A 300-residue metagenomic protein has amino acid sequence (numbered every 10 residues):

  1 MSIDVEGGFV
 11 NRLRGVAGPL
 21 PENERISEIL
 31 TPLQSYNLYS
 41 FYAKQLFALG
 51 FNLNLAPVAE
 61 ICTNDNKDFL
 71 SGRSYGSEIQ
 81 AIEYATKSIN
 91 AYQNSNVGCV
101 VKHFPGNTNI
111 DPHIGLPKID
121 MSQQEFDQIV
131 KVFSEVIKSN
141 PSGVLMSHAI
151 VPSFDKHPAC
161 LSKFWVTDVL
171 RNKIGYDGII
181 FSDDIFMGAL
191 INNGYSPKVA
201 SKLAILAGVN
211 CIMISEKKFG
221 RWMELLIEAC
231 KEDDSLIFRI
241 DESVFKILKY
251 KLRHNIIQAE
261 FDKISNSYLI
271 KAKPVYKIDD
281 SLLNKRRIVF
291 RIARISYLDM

Functional and structural regions predicted by a protein language model:
M1-G18, L38-C62, A81-G106: Glycine-rich, aromatic-flanked loop segments that form ligand/cofactor-binding clefts across common enzyme folds
N11-E22, F69, I119-M121: Aromatic- and acidic-residue-enriched segments that line the glycan-binding/catalytic groove of carbohydrate-active
A17-T31, S74: A charged helix-plus-loop insertion that forms the helical arch/lid used to bind and gate nucleic-acid substrates
S27-K44, E78-E83, Q124-D127: Glycine-rich anion/phosphate-binding loops
L53-G76, C99-I119: Short glycine/serine-rich loop/turn segments
Q80-A229, S235-R239: Second-shell residues forming the walls of enzyme active-site clefts
K163, I191-M300: Preference for extracellular/luminal or secreted protein segments
